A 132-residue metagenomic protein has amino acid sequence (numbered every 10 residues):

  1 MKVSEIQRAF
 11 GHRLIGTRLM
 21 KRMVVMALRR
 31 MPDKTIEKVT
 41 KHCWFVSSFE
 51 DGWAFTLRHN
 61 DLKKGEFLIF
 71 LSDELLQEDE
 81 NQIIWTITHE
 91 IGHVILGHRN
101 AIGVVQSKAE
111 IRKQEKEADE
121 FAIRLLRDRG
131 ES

Functional and structural regions predicted by a protein language model:
V3, R8-G16: A short aromatic-anchored loop/beta-hairpin motif
G16, M20, I84, Q114 (+1 more regions): Hydrophobic (often cysteine-bearing) scaffold residues that line and stabilize catalytic clefts of nucleotide/cofactor
L19-E37: Zn2+-dependent metallopeptidase catalytic core
K38-F67: Catalytic zinc-binding patch centered on the HExxH motif and its immediate surroundings that defines zinc-dependent
F70-I87, K108-E110: Short pre-active-site segment immediately N-terminal to the catalytic Zn-binding motif
N81-Q82, I91-A109, G130: Catalytic Zn2+-binding segment of zinc metalloproteases
I87-L96, E117, F121: Active-site His/Glu-centered metal-binding helix of metallohydrolases
S107-S132: Post-HExxH zinc-binding segment in Zn-dependent metallohydrolases
